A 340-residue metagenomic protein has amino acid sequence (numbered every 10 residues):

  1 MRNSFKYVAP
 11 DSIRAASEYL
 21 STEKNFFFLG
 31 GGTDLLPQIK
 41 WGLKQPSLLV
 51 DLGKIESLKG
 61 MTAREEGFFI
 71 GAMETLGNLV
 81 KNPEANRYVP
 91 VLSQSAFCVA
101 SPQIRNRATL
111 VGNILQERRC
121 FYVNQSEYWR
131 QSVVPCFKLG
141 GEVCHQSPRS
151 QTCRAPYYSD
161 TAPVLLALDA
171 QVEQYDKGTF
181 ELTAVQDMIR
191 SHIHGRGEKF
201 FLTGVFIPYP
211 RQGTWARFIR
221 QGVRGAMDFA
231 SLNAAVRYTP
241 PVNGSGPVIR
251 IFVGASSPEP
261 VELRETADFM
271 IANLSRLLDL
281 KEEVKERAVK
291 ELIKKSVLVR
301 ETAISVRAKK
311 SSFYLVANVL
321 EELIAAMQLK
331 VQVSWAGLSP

Functional and structural regions predicted by a protein language model:
M1-P340: C-terminal structural segment of proteins
